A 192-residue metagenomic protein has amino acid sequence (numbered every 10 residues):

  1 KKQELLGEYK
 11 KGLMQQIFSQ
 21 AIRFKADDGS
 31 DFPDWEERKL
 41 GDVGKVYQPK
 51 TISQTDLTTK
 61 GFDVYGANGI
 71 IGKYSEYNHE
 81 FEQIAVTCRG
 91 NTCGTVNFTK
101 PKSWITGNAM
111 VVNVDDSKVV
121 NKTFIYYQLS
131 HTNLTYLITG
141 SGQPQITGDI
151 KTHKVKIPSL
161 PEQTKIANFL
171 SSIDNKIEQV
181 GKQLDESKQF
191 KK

Functional and structural regions predicted by a protein language model:
K1-S30, K156-K192: Amphipathic alpha-helical coiled-coil/heptad-repeat segments
Q20, G61, E80-E82, T106-N108: A generic structural signal for short beta-strands and their flanking turns/coil linkers
K25-G66, L160: Non-catalytic DNA-recognition/assembly elements of restriction-modification systems
D42, F124, E162-K165: Short, solvent-exposed alpha-helical surface patches in well-structured domains
K50-T55, I71-T87, N91-I105, D116-Y127 (+1 more regions): Short, ligand-facing micro-motifs at secondary-structure edges
S103-A109, G140-P161: A short glycine-rich beta-alpha junction/loop motif
V112: Extended Lys/Arg-rich polyanion-binding regions
